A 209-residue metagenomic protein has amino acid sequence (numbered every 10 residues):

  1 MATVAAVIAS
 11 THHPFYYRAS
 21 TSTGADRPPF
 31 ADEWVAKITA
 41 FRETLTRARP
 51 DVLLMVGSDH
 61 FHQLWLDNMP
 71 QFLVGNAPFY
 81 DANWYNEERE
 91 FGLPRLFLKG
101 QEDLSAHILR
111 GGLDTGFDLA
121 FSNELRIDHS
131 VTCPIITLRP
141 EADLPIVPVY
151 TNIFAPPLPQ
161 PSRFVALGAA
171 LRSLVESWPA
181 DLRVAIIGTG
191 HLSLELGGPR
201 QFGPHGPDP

Functional and structural regions predicted by a protein language model:
M1-G111, T115, L119: A short aromatic-anchored loop/beta-hairpin motif
V4, D143, D181-R183: A generic structural signal for alpha->beta connector loops
T11-Y16, N152-F154, L192: Short connector loops/turns at beta-strand edges and beta->alpha or beta->beta junctions
D51-G57, V149, L182-G190: Beta-strand elements within well-structured catalytic alpha/beta cores of enzymes that handle phosphate/sulfate esters
H62, A155, E195: Flexible, glycine-rich phosphate/dinucleotide-binding loops and adjacent beta-alpha linkers at cofactor/substrate
S105-V147, L194-P209: Catalytic cores of processing enzymes, dominated by hydrolases/peptidases, characterized by acidic/His-rich
N123-P179: Glycine-rich phosphate- or other oxyanion-binding loops that anchor nucleotides, phosphorylated ligands
P159-D208: Active-site beta-strand/loop microenvironment that shapes enzyme catalytic pockets
